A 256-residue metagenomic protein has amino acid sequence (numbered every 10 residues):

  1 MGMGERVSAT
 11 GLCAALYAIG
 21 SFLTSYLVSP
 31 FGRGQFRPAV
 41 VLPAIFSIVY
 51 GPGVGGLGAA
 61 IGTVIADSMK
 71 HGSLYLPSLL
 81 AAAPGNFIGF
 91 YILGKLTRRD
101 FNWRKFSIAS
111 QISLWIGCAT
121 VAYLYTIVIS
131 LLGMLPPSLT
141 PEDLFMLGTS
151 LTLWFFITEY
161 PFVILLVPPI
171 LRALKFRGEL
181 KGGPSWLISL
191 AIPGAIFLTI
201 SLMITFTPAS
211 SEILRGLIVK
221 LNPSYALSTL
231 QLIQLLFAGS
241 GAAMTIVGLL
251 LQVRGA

Functional and structural regions predicted by a protein language model:
M1-A256: Loop-helix junctions at membrane interfaces
